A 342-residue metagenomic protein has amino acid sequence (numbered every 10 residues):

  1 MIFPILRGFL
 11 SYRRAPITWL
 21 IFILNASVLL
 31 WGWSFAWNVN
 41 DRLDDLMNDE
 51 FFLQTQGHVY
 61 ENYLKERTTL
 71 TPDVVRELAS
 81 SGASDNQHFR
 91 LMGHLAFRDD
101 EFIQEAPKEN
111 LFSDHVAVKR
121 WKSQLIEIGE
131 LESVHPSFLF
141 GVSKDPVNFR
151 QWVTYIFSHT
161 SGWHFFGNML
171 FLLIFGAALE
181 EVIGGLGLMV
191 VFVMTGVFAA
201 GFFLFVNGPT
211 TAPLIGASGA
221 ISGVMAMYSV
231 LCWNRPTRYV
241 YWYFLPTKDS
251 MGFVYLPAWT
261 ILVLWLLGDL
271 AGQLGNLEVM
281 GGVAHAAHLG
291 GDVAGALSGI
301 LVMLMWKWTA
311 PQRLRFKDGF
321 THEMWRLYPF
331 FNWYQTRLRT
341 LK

Functional and structural regions predicted by a protein language model:
M1-K342: A detector for small-residue-rich transmembrane helices and their helix-helix packing motifs
